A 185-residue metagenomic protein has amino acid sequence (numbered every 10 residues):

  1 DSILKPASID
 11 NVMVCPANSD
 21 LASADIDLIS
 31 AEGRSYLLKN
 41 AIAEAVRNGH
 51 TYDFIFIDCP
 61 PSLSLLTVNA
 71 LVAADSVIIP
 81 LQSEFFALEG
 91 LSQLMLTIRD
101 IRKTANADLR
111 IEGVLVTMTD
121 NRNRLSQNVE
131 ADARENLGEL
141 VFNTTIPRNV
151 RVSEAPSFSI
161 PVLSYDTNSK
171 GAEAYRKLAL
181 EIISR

Functional and structural regions predicted by a protein language model:
D1-D10, P16-I57, S62-L63: Cytosolic-facing regulatory segments adjacent to core modules
V12-V14, V141-T145, V162: Conserved beta-strand scaffold positions in the cores of enzyme catalytic domains, especially in NTP/NDP-utilizing
A17, N40, T144, R148 (+1 more regions): Active-site donor-binding loop signature of nucleotide-sugar glycosyltransferases
A31, A87-G90, G171: Short, conserved glycine- and acidic-residue-centered signature motifs in active-site or ligand-binding loops
L37, Q93, A174: Charged catalytic carboxylate motif
R47-V150: Conserved catalytic-core segment of NTP-binding enzymes
P156-E173, K177: C-terminal boundary of histidine-terminating zinc-finger modules
K177-R185: C-terminal alpha-helix
